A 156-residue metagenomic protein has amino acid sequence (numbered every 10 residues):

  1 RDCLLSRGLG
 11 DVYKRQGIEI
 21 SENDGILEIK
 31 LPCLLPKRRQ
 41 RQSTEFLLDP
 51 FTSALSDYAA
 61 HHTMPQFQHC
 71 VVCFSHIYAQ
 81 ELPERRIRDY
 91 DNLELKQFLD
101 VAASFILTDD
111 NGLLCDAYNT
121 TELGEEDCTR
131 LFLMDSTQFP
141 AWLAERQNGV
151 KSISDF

Functional and structural regions predicted by a protein language model:
D2-Y13: Single conserved hydrophobic/aromatic residue that forms the stacking wall/gate of nucleotide- or nucleobase-binding
G17-L35, S75-Y78: Short amphipathic
E19-N23, H62-Q68, L123: Short glycine/proline-enriched loop/turn "hinge" motifs that connect secondary-structure elements and lie
D24, Q40-L47: Long, charged, low-complexity intrinsically disordered regions
I26, V71, C128-R130: Broad gene-expression machinery/nucleic-acid interaction feature
E45-C73, Y78-E81: An N-terminal amphipathic alpha-helical segment
A79-T121: Short, hydrophobic/π-rich interface segment
N111-D155: C-terminal edge-of-domain segments
